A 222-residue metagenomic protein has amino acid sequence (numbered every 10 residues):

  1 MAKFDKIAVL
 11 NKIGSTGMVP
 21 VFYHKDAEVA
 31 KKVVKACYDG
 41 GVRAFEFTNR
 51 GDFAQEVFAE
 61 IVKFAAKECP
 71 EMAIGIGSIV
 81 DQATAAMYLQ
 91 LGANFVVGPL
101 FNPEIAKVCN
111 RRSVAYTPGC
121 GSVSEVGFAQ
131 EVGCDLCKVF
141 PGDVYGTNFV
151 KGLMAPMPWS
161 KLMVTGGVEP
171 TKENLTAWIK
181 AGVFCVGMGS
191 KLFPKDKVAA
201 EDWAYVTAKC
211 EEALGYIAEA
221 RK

Functional and structural regions predicted by a protein language model:
M1-A83, M87-L91, K180, A200-K222: Conserved N-terminal beta1-alpha1 strand-loop-helix module at the mouth
S15-M18, F64-I76, A93-N94, V108-T117 (+1 more regions): Short beta-strand/loop segments at the ligand-binding rim of alpha/beta enzyme cores
V21-Y23, A44-D52, E71-V80, A93-F101 (+3 more regions): Catalytic beta/alpha-barrel core
V33, D81-L91, S124-V132, F149 (+1 more regions): Catalytic cores of alpha/beta
Y38-R43, L89-V96, R111-T117, E131-L136 (+2 more regions): Glycine-enriched alpha-helix->loop->beta-strand junction motifs that scaffold or abut catalytic
R43, F95-I105, V139-G146, G182-W203: Glycine-rich phosphate-binding active-site loops on the catalytic face of alpha/beta enzymes
K67, V144, K151, P156-W159 (+2 more regions): Mobile acidic interaction elements
I76-G77, V164-V168, V186-S190: Glycine-rich beta-strand-to-loop/alpha-helix junction loops that act as flexible
